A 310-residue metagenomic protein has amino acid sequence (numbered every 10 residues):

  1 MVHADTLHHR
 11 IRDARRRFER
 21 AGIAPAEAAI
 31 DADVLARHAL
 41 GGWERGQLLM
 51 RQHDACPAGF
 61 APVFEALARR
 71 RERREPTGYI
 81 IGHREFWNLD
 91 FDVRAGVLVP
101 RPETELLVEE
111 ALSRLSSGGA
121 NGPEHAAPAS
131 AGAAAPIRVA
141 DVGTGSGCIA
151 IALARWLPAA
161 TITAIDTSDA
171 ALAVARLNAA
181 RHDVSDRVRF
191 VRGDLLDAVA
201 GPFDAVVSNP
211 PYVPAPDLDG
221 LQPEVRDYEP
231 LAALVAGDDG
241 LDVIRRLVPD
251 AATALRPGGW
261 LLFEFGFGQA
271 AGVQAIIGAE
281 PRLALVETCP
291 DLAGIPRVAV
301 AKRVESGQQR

Functional and structural regions predicted by a protein language model:
M1-L48: Non-catalytic accessory regions of SAM-dependent methyltransferases
V2, V34-R114: Conserved AdoMet
L35, R74, T104, I149 (+5 more regions): Residue-level signal for inorganic ion chemistry
E105-G220: Conserved SAM/SAH cofactor-binding pocket of Class I
E124-P128, E305-R310: Short, basic, low-complexity termini and linkers enriched in Ser/Thr/Gly/Pro that act as targeting/leader peptides
V184, E229, L255-P257: Helix-to-beta-strand junctions that scaffold the AdoMet/dcAdoMet cofactor pocket in Class I SAM-dependent enzymes
Y212-V243: Mobile active-site "lid"/loop adjacent to the S-adenosyl-L-methionine
D238-K302: Conserved Class I SAM-dependent methyltransferase catalytic core
